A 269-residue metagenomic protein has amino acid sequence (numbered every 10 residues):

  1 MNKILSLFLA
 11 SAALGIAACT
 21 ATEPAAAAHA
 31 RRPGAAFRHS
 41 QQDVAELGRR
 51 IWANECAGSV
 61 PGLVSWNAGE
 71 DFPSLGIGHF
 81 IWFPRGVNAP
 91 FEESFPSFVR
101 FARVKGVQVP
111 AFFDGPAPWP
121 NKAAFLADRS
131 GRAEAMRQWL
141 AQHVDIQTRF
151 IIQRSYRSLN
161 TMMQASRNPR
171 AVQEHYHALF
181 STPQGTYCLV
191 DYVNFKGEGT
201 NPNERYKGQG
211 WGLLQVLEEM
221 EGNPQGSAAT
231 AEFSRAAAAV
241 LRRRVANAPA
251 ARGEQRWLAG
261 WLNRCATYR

Functional and structural regions predicted by a protein language model:
M1-F8: Bacterial N-terminal signal peptides that target proteins for export
S11-A12: Repetitive helical segments and hydrophobic/amphipathic motifs
H29-R269: Cell-wall polysaccharide-cleaving catalytic domain and substrate-binding groove, primarily in peptidoglycan/chitin
